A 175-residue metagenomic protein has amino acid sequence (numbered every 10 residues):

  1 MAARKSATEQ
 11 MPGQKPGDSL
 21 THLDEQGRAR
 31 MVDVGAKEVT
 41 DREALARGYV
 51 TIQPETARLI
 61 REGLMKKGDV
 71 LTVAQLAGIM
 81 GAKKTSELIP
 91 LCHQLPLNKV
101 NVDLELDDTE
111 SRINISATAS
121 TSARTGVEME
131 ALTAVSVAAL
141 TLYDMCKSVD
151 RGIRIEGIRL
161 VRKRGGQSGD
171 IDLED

Functional and structural regions predicted by a protein language model:
A2-L71, L76-D175: C-terminal binding/interaction regions
